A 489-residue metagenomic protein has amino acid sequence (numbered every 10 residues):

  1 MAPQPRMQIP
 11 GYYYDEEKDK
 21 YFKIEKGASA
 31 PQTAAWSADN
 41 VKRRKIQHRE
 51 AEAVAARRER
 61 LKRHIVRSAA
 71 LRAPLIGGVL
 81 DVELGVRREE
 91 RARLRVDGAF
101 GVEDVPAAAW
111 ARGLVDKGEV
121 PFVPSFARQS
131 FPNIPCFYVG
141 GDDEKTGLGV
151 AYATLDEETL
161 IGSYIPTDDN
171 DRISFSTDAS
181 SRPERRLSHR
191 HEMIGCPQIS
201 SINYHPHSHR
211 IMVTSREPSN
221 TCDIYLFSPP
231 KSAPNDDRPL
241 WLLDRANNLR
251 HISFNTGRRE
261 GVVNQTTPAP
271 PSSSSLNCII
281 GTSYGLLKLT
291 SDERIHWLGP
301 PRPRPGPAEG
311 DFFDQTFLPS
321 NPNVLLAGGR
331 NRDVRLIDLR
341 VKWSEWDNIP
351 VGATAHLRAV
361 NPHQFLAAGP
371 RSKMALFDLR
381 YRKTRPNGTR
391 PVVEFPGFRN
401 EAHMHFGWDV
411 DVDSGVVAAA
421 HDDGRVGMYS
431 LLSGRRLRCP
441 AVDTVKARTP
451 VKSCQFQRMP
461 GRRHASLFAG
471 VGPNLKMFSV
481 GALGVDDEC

Functional and structural regions predicted by a protein language model:
M1-A111, D487-C489: Sequence/structural signature of beta-propeller modules and their immediately flanking N-terminal secretory/stalk
E16, I24, Y164-P166, F227-P229 (+6 more regions): Inter-blade boundary loops/turns of WD-repeat beta-propellers
H64-S320, V324-N331, R335, N348 (+6 more regions): WD40 beta-propeller repeat fold
R185-L187, A246, E293-I295, V341-W343 (+3 more regions): Residue-level signal for glycine
T316-L318, P322-V324, R340-W343, A359-Q364: Intrinsically disordered, low-complexity acidic regions
W346-C489: Structured C-terminal portions of repeat-based eukaryotic scaffold domains
